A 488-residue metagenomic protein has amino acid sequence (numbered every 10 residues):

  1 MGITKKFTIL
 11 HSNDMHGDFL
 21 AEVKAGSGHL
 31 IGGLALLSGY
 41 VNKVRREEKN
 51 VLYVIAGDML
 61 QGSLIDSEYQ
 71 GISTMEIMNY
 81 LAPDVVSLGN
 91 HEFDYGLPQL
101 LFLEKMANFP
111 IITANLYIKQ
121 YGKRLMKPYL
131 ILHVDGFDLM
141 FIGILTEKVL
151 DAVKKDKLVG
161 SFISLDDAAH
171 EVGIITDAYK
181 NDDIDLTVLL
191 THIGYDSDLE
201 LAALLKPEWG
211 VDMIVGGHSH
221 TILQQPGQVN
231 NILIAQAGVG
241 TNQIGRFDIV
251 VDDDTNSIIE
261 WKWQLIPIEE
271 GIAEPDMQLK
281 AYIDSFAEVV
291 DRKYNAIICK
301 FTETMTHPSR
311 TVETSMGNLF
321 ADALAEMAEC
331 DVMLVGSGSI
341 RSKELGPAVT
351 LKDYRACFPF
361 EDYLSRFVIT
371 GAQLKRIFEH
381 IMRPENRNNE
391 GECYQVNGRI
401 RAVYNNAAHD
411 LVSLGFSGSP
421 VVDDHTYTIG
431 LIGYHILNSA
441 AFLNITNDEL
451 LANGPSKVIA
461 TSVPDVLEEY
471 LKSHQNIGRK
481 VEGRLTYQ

Functional and structural regions predicted by a protein language model:
M1-G271, S285, T311-A323, M333 (+3 more regions): Acidic, metal/ion-coordinating pockets
G2-S27, S38-Y40, N242-M327, D331-Q488: Catalytic centers of hydrolytic enzymes
